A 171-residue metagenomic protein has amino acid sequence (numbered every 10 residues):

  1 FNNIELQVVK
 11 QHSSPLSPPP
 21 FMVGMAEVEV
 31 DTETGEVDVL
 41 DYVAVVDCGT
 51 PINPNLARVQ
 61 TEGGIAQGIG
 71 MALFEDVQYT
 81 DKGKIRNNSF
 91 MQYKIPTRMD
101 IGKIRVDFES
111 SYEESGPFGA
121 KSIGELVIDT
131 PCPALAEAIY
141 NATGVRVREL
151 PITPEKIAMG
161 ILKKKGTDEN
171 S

Functional and structural regions predicted by a protein language model:
F1-S171: C-terminal catalytic domains of large/alpha subunits in multi-subunit enzymes
